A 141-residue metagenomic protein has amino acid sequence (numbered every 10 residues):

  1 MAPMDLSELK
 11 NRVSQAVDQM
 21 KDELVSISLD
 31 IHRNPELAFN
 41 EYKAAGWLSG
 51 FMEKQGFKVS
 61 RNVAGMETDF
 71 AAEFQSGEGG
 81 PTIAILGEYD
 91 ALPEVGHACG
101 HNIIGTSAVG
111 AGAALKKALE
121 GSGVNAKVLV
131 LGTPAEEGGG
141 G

Functional and structural regions predicted by a protein language model:
P3-L129: Acidic/His- and Gly-rich active-site-bordering loop/insert found across diverse amide/peptide-bond hydrolases
G123-G141: Fold-level recognition of mixed alpha/beta catalytic cores in primary-metabolism enzymes, strongest
